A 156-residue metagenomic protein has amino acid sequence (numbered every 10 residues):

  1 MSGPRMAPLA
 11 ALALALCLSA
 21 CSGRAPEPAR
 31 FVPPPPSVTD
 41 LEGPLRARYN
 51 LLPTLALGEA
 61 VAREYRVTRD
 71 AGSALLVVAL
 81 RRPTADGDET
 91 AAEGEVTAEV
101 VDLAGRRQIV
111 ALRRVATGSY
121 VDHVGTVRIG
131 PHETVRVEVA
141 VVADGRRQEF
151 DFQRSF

Functional and structural regions predicted by a protein language model:
M1-A10: Bacterial N-terminal signal peptides that target proteins for export
C17-A20: C-terminal motif of bacterial Sec signal peptides marking the signal peptidase cleavage site
S22-P28: Bacterial lipoprotein signal-peptidase II cleavage site
V38-R69: Post-signal-peptide N-terminal segment of Sec-exported extracytoplasmic proteins
S73-T84: Beta-strand-rich structural segments
T117-V124: Aromatic sugar-binding surface patches on proteins that engage polysaccharides or sugar-phosphate polymers
V127-R128, V137-R147: Short, exposed beta-strand-loop hairpins at the edges of beta-sheets in extracellular/periplasmic proteins
R147-S155: Edge beta-strands of extracellular beta-sandwich domains
